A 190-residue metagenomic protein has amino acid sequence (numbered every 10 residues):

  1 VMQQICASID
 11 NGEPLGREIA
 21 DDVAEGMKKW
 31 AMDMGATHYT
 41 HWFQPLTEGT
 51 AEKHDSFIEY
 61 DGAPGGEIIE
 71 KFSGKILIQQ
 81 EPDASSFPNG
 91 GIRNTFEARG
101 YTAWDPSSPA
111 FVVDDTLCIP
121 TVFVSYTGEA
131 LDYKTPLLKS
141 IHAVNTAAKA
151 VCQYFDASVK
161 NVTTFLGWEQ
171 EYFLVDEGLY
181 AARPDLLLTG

Functional and structural regions predicted by a protein language model:
V1-S73, Q79-N94: Histidine/acidic residue-rich metal-binding segments in metalloenzymes
F96-G190: Glycine-rich, acidic/polar active-site loops that bind/position phosphate-bearing ligands
